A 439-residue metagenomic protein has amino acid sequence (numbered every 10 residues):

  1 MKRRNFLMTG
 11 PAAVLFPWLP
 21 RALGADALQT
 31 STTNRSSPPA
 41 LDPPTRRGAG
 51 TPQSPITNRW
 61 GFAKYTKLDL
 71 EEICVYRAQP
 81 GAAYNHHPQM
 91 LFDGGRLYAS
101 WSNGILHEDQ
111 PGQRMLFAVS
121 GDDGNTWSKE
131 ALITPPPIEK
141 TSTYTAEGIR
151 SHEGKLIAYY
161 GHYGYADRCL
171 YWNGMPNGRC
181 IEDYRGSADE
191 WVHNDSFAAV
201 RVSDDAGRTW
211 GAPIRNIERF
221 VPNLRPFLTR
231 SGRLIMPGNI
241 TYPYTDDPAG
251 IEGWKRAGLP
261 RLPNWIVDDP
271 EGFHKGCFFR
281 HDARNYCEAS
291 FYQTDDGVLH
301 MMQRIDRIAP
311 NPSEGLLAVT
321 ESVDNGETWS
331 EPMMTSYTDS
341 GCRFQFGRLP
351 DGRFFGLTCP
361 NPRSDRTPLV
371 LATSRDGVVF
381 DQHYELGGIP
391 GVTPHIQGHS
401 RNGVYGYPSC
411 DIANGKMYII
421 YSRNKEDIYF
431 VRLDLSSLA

Functional and structural regions predicted by a protein language model:
N5-A25: N-terminal export signals
L28-A83, F92-T141, R150-C342, R348-R401 (+1 more regions): Beta-rich carbohydrate-recognition and catalytic domains
A146: Charged, often glycine-rich, active-site loop that binds/positions anionic groups
